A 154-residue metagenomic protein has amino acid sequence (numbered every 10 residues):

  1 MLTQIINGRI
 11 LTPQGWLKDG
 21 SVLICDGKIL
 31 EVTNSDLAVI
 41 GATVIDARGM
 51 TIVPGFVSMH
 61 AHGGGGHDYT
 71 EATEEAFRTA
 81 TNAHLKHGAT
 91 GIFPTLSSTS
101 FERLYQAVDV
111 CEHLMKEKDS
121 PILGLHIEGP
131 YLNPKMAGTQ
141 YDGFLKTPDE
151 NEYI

Functional and structural regions predicted by a protein language model:
M1-Q4, I10-V53: Histidine-rich, glycine-flanked metal-binding segment
T3-I5, A38-E74, R78, N82: Replace "His-x-His-based motif
I5-I6, I127: Extended beta-sheet lipid-handling architectures
P13, P54, G64-G66, L132-K135: Conserved protein kinase catalytic core
C25-D26, L30-N34, I40, E75-N82 (+4 more regions): Replace "anionic and nucleotidyl ligands
H62, R78-A107, S120-N133: Divalent metal-dependent hydrolysis catalytic cores, especially in the metallo-beta-lactamase
S97, D109-I154: Metal-coordinating catalytic core of metallo-dependent amide/deamination hydrolases
